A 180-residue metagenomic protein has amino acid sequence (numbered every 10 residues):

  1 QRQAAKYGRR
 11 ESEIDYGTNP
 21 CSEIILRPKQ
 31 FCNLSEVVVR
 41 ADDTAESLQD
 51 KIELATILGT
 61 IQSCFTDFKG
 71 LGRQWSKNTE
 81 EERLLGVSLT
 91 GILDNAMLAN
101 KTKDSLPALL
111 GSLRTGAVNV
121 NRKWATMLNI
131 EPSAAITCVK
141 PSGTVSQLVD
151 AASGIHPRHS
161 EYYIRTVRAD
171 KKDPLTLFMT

Functional and structural regions predicted by a protein language model:
R2-A99, V167: Function-dense linear segments that define catalytic or interfacial modules in macromolecule-processing proteins
R27-Q30, L54, L85, L113-A117 (+3 more regions): Active-site-proximal structural scaffolding
E36-A41, C138-K140, A152: Short, flexible loop/turn elements at secondary-structure junctions
T66-S76, G91, A96-P141: Internal maturation/activation junctions in enzymes
L148-V149: Short linear motifs in exposed loops
A152-T180: Catalytic or ion-translocation cores adjacent to nucleophile or general acid/base/metal-coordination motifs in diverse
